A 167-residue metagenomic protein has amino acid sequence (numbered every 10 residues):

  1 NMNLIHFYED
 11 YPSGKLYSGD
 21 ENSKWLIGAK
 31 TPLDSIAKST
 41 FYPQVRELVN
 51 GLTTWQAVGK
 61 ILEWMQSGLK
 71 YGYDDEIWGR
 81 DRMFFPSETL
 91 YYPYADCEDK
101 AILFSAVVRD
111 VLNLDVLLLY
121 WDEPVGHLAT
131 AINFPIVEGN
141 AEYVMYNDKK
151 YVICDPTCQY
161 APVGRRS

Functional and structural regions predicted by a protein language model:
N1-S35: Linear, non-domain "peripheral" regions
N1-Y11, T40-E47, W55, L128 (+4 more regions): Long, non-globular segments of proteins
Y8-Y11, Y17, Y42, Y71-Y73 (+5 more regions): Sequence-level detector for tyrosine residue identity
S23-Y92: Secondary-structure boundary elements
N50, D99-S167: Hydrophobic/aromatic-rich core segments of domains that either
Q56, K60, Y92, D96-L103 (+1 more regions): Short, well-structured alpha-helical interface segments that form or flank functional binding sites
W78-R82, E98, C158: Well-ordered beta-sheet/strand-loop patches within structured domains
P86-L90, Y94, D122, N133: Short alpha-helical interface elements
